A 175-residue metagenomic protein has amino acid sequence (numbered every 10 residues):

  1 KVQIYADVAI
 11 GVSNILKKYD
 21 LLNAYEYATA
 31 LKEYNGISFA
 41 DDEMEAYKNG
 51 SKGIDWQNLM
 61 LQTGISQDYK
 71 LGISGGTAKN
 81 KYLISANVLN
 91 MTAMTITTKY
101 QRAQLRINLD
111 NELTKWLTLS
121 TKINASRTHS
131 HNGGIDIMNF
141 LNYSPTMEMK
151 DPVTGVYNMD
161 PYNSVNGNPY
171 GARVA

Functional and structural regions predicted by a protein language model:
K1-Y5, S66-D68, K81, N87-L89: A beta-strand signature from Gram-negative outer-membrane beta-barrel systems, especially the internal plug domain
Q3-G53, T63, A93-Y100, Q104 (+1 more regions): Surface-exposed loop/interface segments of Gram-negative outer-membrane beta-barrel transport/assembly proteins
A40-M44, G76-K81: Short hydrophobic/aromatic-rich motifs at helix boundaries and adjacent loops
N58-M60: C-terminal beta-signal and adjacent terminal beta-strands/loops of Gram-negative outer-membrane beta-barrel proteins
S66, T77-A78, T114: Outer-membrane beta-barrel channels and translocator barrels
Y69-G75: Structured alpha-helical segments in the cores of large, soluble enzyme domains
